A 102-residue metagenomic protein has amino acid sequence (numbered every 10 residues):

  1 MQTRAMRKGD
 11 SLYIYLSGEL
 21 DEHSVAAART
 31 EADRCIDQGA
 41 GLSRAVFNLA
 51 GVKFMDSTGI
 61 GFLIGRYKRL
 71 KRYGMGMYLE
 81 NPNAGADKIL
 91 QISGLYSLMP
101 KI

Functional and structural regions predicted by a protein language model:
M1-Y15: Short beta-strand/loop segment at the start of cytosolic alpha/beta domains
Q2-R4, S97-I102: Short hydrophobic/aromatic patches at helix-to-coil boundaries
E22-M99: Amphipathic alpha-helical interaction surfaces in cytosolic regulatory modules
